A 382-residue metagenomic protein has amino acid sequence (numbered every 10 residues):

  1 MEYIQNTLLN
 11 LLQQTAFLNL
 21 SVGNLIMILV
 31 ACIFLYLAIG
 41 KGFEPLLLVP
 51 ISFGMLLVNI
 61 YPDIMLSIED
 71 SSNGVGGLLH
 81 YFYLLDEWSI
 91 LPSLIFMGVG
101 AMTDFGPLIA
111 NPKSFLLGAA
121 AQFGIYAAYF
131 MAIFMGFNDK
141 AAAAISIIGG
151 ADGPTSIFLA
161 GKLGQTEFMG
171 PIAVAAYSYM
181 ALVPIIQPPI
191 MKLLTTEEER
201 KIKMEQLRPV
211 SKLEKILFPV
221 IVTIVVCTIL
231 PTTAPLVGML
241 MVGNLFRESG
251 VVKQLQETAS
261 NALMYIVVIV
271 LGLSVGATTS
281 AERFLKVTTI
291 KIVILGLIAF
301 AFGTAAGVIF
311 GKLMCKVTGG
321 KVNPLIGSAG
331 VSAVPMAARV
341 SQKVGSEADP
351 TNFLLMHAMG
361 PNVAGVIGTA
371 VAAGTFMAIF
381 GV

Functional and structural regions predicted by a protein language model:
M1-G74: N-terminal alpha-helical transmembrane segments of multi-pass membrane transport and channel/translocase proteins
M1-N19, L25, S71, V75 (+3 more regions): Intrinsically disordered, low-complexity non-transmembrane regions of multi-pass membrane transporters
I39-L48, S67, Y81-F82, M102-L117 (+5 more regions): Interfacial helix-loop-helix linkers and transmembrane-helix boundary segments in multi-pass membrane proteins
W88, F96-M102, L117-A127, M131 (+3 more regions): Alpha-helical membrane segments and immediately flanking helix-loop junctions that form or couple to the substrate/ion
L108-Y129, S280-G307, A358-N362: Entry/N-cap segments of selected transmembrane alpha helices and their immediately preceding amphipathic helices
E167-I185, L295-G303, I326-A329: Alpha-helical transmembrane segments
A175-V251: Membrane-embedded hairpin module used as a gating/binding unit in multi-pass transport and secretion proteins
T223-F310: Transmembrane helical segments that form the transport core of multi-pass membrane transport proteins
